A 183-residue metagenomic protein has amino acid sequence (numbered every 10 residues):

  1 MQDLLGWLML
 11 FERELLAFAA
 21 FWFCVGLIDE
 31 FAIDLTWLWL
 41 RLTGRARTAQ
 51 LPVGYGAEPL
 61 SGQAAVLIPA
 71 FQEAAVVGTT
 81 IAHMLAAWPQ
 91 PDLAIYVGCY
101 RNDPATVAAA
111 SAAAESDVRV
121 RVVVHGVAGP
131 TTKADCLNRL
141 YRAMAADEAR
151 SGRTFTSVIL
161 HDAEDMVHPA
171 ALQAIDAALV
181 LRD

Functional and structural regions predicted by a protein language model:
M1-E58: N-terminal membrane-anchoring/stem segments of glycan-assembly enzymes
A46-D183: Internal catalytic domains of large membrane-associated glycosyltransferases
